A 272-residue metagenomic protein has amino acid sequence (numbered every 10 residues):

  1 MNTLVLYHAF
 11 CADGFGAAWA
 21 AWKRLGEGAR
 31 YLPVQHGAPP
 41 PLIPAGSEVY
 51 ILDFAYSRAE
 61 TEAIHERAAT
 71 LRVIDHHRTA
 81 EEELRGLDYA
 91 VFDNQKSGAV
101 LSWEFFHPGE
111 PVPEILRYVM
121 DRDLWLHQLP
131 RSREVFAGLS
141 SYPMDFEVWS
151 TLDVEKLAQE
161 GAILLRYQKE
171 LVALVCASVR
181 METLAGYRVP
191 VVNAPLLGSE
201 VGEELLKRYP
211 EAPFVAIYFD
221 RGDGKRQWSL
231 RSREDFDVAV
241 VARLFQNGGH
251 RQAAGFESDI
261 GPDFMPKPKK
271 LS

Functional and structural regions predicted by a protein language model:
N2-T3, S47, A173-S272: Gly/His-enriched, cation/cofactor- and phosphate-binding structural elements
T3-L4, A18, W22-R24, G28-L71 (+1 more regions): N-terminal small/polar loop signature for handling phosphorylated ligands or for N-terminal nucleophile
H8-A9, L52-A55, V192-L196: Structural motif
C11-A18: Short N-terminal binding/cap micro-motifs at the start of the first secondary-structure element
A21, D53, D75, S102 (+3 more regions): Divalent metal-coordination and catalytic microenvironments
Y56-A59, I74-E82: Active-site environment of divalent metal-dependent phosphoester hydrolases
R78-P143: Short alpha-helices
R117-Y118, L124-S199: Glycine-rich, Lys/Arg-enriched anion-binding loops that position phosphate/diphosphate groups for phosphoryl
